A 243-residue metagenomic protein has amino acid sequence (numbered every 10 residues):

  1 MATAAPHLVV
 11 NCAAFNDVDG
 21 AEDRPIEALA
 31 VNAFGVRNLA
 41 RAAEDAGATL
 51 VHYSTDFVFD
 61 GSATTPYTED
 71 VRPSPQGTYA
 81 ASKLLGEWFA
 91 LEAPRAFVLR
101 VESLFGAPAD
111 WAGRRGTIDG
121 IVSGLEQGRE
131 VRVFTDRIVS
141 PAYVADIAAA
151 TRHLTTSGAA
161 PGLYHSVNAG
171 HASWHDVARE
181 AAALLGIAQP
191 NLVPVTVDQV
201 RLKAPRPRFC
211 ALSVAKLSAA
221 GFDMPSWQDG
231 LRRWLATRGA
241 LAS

Functional and structural regions predicted by a protein language model:
M1-V31, E44: NAD(P)H-binding glycine-rich loop region in Rossmannoid oxidoreductase-like domains and their noncatalytic homologs
A4, D45-G47, A93, L185: Helix C-cap/helix->beta junction micro-motif
L8-V10, A48-S54, F97: Conserved catalytic-site loops of classical short-chain dehydrogenases/reductases
D23, A30, G35-N38, D45 (+3 more regions): Catalytic helix-loop patch of NAD(P)-dependent Rossmann-fold dehydrogenases
L91-V139, A145-D146: NAD(P)-dependent short-chain dehydrogenase/reductase
V133-I138, Y164-H171, A219: Glycine-rich Rossmann NAD(P)(H)-binding loop
A148-A150, S157-K203, L235, A242-S243: Mid/C-terminal beta-alpha module of Rossmann-like enzyme folds, strongest in SDR-family dehydrogenases/epimerases
P205-S243: C-terminal amphipathic/interface module of NAD(P)-dependent oxidoreductases and related NAD-binding regulators
